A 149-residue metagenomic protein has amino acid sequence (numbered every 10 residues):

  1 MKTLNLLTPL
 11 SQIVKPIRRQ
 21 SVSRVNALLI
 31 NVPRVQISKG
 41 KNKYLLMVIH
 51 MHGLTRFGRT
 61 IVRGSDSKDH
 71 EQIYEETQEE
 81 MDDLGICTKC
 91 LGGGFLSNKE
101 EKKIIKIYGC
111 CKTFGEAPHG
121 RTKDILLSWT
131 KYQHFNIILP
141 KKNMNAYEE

Functional and structural regions predicted by a protein language model:
K2-E149: Intrinsic low-complexity, intrinsically disordered or marginally ordered coil/linker segments
